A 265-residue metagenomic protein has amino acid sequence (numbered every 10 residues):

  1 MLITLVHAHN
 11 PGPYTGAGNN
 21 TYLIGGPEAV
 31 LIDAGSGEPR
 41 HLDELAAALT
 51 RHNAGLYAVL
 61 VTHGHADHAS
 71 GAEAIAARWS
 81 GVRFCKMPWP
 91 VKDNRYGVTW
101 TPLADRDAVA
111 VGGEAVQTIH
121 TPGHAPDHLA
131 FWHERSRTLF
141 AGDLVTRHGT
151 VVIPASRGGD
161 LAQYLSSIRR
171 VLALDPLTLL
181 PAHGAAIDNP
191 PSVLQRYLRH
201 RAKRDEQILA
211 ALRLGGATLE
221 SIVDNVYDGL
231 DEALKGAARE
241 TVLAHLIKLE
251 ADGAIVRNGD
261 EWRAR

Functional and structural regions predicted by a protein language model:
L2, V91-N94, H124: Glycine/proline-rich low-complexity segments that form flexible loops, beta-turns, and polyproline
T15-A17, A29, S36-Q117, R137: Active-site HxH/HxHxD metal-binding segment of metal-dependent hydrolases
T21-I24, L129-F131: Short beta-strand scaffold segments in enzyme catalytic cores
A29-V30, S36-E38, A115-Q207: Metallo-beta-lactamase
L45, H183, I208, L249: Residue-level signal for inorganic ion chemistry
T62-H68, H124, H183, H245: Histidine-centered divalent metal-coordination motifs
S70, G159, A237: Residue-level signal for the nucleotide or nucleotide-sugar donor/cofactor binding architecture
A210-R265: C-terminal regulatory/interaction regions
